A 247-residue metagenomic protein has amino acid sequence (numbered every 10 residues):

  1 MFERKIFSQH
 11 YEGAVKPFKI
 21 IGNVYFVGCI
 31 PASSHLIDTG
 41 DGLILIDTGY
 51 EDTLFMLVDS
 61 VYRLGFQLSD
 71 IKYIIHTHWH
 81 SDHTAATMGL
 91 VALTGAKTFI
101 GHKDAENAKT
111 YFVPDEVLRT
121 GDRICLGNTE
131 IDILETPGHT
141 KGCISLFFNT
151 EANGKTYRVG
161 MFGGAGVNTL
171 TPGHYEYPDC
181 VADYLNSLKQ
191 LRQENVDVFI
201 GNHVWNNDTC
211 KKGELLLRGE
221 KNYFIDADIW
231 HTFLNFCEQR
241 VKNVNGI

Functional and structural regions predicted by a protein language model:
M1-K16, K97: Short, basic/low-complexity N-terminal boundary segments at the transition from targeting/disordered tails
H10-L64, S145-V167: Conserved beta-strand hairpin/beta-sheet module of binuclear metal-dependent hydrolase folds, prominently
V15-K16, Y25-V27, V113-E116, E135-H139: Short Gly/Pro-enriched turn/cap motifs at secondary-structure boundaries
G22-F26, G49, I74-T77, Y175-C180: Short, flexible loop segments at the rims of nucleotide/cofactor-binding pockets, characterized by
N23, I37, D47, L57 (+6 more regions): Divalent metal-coordination and catalytic microenvironments
V24, D52-F55, V61-C125, F224-F233: Active-site HxH/HxHxD metal-binding segment of metal-dependent hydrolases
F26, I44-I46, K72-H76, K97-G101 (+4 more regions): Structural recognition of the beta-strand scaffold that forms the well-ordered cores of secreted hydrolase catalytic
L43, Y50-D52, R123, E130-T232 (+1 more regions): Metallo-beta-lactamase
